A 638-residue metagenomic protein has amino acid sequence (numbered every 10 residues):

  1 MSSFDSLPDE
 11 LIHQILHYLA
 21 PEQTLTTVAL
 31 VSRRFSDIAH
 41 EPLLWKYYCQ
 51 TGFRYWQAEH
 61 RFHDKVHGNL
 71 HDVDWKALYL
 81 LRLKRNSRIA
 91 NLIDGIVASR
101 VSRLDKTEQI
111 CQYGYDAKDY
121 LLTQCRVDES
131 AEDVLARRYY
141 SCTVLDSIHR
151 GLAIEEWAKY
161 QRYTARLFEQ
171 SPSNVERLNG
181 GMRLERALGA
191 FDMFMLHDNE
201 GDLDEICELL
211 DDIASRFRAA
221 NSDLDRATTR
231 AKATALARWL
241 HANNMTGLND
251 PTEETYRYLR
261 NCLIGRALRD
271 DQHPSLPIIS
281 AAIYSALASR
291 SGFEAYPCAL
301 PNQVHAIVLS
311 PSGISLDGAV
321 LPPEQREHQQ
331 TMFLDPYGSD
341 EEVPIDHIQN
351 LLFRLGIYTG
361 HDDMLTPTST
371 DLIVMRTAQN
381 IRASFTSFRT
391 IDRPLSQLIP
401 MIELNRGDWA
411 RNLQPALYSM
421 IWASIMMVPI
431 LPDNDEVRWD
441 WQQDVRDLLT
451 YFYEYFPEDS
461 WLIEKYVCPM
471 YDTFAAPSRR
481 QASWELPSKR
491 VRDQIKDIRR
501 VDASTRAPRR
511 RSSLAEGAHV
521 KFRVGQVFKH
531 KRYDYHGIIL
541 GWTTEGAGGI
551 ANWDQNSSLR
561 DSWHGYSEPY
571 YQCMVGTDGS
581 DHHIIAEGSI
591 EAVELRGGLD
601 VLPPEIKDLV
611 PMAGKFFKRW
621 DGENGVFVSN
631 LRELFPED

Functional and structural regions predicted by a protein language model:
M1-Y140: Skp1-binding F-box subdomain of Cullin-RING ligase substrate receptors
E200-R266: Secondary-structure boundary elements
D250-L300: Active-site neighborhood of thiol-dependent amide/isopeptide-bond enzymes
I278-I357: Hydrophobic/aromatic-rich core segments of domains that either
L372-F388, L417-V428, Q443-R446: Amphipathic alpha-helical repeat scaffolds of TPR domains
F474-P477, T505, G588-D638: Long, compositionally biased intrinsically disordered regions
R480-V524, Y533, T543-G546: Mixed-charge, Lys/Arg-rich low-complexity intrinsically disordered regions
S512, G517, R523-V524, Y533-D534 (+2 more regions): Basic/aromatic-rich interaction segments and small domains that mediate binding to polyanionic partners
